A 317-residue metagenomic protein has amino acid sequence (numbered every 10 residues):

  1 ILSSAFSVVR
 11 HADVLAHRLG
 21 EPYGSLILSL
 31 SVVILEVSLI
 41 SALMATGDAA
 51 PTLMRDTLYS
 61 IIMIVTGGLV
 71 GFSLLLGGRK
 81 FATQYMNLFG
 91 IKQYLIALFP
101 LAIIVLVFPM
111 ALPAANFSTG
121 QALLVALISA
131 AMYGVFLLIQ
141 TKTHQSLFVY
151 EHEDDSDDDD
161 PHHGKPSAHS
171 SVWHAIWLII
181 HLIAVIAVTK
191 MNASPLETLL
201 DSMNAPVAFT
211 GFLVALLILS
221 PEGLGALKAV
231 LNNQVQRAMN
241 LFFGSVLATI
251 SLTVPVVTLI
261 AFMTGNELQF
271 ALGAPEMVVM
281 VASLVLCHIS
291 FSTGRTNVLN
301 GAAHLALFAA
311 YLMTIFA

Functional and structural regions predicted by a protein language model:
I1-A317: Hydrophobic alpha-helical segments, chiefly the membrane-spanning helices and signal/signal-anchor peptides
